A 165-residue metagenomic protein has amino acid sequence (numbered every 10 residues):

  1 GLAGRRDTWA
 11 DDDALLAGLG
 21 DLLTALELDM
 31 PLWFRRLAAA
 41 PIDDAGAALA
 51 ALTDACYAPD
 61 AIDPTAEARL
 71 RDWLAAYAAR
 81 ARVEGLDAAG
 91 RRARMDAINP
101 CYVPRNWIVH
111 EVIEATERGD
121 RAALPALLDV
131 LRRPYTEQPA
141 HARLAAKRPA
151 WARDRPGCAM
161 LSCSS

Functional and structural regions predicted by a protein language model:
G1-S165: Regulatory N- and C-terminal appendages and interdomain linkers associated with kinase/kinase-like NTP transferase
